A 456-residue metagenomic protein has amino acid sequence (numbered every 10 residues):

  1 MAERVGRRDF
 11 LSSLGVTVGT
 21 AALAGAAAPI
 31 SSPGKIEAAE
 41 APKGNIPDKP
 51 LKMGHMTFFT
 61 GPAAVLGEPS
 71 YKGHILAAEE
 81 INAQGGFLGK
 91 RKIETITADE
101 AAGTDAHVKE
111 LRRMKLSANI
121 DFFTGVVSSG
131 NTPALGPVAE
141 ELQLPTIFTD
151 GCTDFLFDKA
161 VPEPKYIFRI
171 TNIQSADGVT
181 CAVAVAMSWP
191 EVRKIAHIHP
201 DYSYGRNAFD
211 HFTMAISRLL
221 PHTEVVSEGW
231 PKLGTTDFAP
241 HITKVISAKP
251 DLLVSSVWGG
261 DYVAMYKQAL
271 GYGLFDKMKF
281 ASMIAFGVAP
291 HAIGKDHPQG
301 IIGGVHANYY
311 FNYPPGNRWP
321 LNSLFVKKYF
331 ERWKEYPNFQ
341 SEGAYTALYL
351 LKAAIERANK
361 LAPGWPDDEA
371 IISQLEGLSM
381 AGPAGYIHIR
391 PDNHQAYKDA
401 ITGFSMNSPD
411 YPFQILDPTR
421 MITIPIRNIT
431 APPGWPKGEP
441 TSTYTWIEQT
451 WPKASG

Functional and structural regions predicted by a protein language model:
M1-A21: N-terminal secretory signal peptides and thylakoid transit peptides that target proteins across membranes
A26-M56: C-terminal segment of N-terminal export signals and the immediately downstream linker at the start of the mature
E40-P42, V65-K72, G85-D158, I170 (+3 more regions): Beta-alpha junction/loop-to-helix N-cap segments that form part of ligand/metal-binding clefts
G44-P47, G54-G73, A98-T104, V127-S128 (+3 more regions): Extracytoplasmic "Venus flytrap"
H107, R169-V192, D237-F238, Y262 (+4 more regions): Hydrophobic alpha-helical segments within soluble ligand-binding/sensing domains
I120-E228, K279-H306: Extracytoplasmic ligand/sensor domains, especially the bilobed periplasmic-binding protein
G259, Y313-G377: Extracellular/periplasmic ligand-binding modules, especially the Venus flytrap/periplasmic-binding
Q299, L378-G456: Solvent-exposed, acidic/polar segments of extracytosolic/periplasmic ligand-binding ectodomains
